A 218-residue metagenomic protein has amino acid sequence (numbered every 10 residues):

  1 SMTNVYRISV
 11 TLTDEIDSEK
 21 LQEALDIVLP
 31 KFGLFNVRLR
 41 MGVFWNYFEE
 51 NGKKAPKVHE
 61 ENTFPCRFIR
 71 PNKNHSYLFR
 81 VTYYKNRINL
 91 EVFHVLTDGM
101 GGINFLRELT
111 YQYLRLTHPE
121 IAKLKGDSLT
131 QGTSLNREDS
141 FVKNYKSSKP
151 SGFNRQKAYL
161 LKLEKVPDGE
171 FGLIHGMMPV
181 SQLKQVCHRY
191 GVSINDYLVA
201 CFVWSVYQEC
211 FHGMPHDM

Functional and structural regions predicted by a protein language model:
S1-N136, K184-H188, S193-P215: Non-catalytic N-terminal regions of enzymes
D139-V192: Flexible, P/S/T/G-rich "lid" or insertion loops adjacent to the active sites of thioester-utilizing
M218: Acidic/histidine-rich catalytic neighborhood
